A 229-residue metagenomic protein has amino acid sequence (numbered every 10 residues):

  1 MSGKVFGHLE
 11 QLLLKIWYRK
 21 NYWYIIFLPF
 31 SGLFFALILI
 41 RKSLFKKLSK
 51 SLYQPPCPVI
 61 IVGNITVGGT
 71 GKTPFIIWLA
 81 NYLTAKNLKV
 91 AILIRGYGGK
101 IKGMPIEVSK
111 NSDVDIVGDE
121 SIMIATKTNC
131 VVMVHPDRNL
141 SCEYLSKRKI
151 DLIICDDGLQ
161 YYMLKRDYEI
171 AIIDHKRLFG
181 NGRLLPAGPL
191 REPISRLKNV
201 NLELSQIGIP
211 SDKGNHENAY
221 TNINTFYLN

Functional and structural regions predicted by a protein language model:
S2-P58: A transmembrane-helix-recognition feature enriched in membrane-embedded lipid enzymes and envelope glyco-/phospholipid
P29, P56-P58, E120, Y168-E169 (+1 more regions): A generic secondary-structure signal marking the coil-to-beta-strand transition
S31, F35-I38, I60, I77 (+2 more regions): N-terminal, well-ordered alpha-helical segments
K42-S109: Walker A (P-loop) phosphate-binding motif
Y97-A219: Phosphate/Mg2+-binding loops and adjacent switch elements in nucleotide/diphosphate-handling enzyme cores
F226-N229: Beta-strand-loop-alpha "switch" segments that mediate conformational coupling across diverse proteins
